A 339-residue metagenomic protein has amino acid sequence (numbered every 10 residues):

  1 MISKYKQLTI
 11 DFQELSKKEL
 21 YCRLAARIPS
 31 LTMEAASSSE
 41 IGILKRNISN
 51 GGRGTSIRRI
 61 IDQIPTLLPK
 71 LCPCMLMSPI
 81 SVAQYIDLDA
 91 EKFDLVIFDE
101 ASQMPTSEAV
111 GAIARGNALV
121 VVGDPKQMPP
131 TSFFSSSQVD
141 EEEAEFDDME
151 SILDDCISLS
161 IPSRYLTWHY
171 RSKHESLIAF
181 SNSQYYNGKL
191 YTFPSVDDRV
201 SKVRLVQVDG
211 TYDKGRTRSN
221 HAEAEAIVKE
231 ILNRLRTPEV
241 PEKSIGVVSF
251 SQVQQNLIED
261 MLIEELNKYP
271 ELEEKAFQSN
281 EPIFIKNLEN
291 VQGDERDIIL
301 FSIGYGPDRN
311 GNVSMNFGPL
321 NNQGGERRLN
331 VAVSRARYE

Functional and structural regions predicted by a protein language model:
M1-K92: Conserved helicase NTPase catalytic core signature
R53-Y186: ASCE P-loop NTPase helicase motor core
I80-Q84, S251-Q252, F284-V291: Conserved helicase motor
T106, F146-E150, R171-H174, A224 (+4 more regions): Amphipathic alpha-helical transducer elements in NTP-driven molecular machines
T106-A109, P129-F134, V200-K202, E295-D297 (+1 more regions): Short, charged, surface-exposed secondary-structure boundary motifs
D124, V247, G293: Active-site glycine-centered loops adjacent to acidic/histidine catalytic or metal-binding residues that shape
P129, E142, K275-E339: Conserved RecA-like P-loop NTPase helicase motor core
N187-L266: Conserved helicase/translocase motor-coupling segment
